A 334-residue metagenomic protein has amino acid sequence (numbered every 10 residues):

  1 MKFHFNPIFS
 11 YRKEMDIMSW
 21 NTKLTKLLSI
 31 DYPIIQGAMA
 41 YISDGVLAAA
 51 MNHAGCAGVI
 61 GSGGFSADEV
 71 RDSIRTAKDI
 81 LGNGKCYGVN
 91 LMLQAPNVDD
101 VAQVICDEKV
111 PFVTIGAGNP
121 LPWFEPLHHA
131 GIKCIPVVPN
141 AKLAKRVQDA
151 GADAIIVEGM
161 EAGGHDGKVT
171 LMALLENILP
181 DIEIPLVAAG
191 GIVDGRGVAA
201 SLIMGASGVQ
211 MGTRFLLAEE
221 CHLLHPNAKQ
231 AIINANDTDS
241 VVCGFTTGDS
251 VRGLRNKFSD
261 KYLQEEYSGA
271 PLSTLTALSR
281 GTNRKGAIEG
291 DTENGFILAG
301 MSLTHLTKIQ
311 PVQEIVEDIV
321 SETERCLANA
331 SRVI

Functional and structural regions predicted by a protein language model:
M1-I17: Short, Lys/Arg-enriched N-terminal segments with co-localized hydrophobic residues within the first ~10-30 amino acids
S10-Y11, I156-E158, P311: Intrinsically disordered, low-complexity serine/threonine-rich segments
D16-P185: Active-site entrance/lid segments in N-terminal catalytic domains of soluble metabolic enzymes
I42, I192-V193: Residue-level detector of alpha-helix initiation sites
A95, M160-E161, G191-I192, R214-F215: Acidic, glycine-rich active-site loops and adjacent beta-strand->loop/helix elements that engage anionic groups
V137, G190-G191: Conserved acidic functional residues
A173-E183, V187, V193-I334: Conserved active-site-proximal phosphate/metal-binding subdomains
